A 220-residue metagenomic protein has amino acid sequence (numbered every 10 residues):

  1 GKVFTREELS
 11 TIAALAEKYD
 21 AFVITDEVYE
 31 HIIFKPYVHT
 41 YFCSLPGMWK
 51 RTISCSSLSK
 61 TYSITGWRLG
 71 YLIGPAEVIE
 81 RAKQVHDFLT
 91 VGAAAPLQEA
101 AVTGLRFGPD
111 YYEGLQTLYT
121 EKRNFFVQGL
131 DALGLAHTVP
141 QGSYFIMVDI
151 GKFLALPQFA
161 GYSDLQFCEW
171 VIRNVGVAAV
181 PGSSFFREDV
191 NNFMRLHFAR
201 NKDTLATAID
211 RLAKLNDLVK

Functional and structural regions predicted by a protein language model:
G1-K220: PLP-dependent class I/II
